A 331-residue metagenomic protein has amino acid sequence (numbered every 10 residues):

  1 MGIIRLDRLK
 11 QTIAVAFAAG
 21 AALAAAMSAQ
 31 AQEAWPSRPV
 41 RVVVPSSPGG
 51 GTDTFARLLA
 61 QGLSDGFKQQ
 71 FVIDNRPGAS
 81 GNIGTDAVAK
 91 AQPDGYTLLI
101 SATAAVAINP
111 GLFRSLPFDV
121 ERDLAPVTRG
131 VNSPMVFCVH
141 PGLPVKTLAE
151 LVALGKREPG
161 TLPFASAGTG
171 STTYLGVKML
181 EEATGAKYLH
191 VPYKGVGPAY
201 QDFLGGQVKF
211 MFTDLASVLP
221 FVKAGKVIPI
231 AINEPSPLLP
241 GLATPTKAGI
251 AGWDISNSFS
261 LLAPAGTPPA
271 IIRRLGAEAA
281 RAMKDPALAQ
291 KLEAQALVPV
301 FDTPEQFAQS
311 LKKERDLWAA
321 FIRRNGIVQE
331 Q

Functional and structural regions predicted by a protein language model:
M1-L9: N-terminal secretory signal peptides that target proteins for export/translocation
T12-A25: Bacterial N-terminal signal peptides
A31-R122, T161-P163, G185-K209, F301-D302 (+1 more regions): N-terminal (or domain-start) structured segment
K90-Y96, T103, G111-P198, P245 (+1 more regions): Hinge/capping helix and adjacent helix->loop/strand transition within the periplasmic-binding protein
A105-S115, E181-A183, K209-L242: A ligand-binding cleft/hinge motif common to bilobed small-molecule-binding domains
V218-K284, K313-D316, E330: C-terminal lobe and pocket-closing loops of periplasmic/extracytoplasmic Venus-flytrap solute-binding proteins
R273, A277, A289-Q309: Mature extracytoplasmic/periplasmic domains
